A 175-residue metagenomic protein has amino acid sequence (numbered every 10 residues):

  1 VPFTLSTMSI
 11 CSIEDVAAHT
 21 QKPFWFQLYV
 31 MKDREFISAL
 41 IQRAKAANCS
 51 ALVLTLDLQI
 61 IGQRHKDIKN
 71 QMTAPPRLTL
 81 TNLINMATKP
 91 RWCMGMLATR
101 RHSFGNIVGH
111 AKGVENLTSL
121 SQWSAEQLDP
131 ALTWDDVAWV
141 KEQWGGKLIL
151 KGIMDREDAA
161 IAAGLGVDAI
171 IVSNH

Functional and structural regions predicted by a protein language model:
V1-G164, D168-A169: Active-site entrance/lid segments in N-terminal catalytic domains of soluble metabolic enzymes
